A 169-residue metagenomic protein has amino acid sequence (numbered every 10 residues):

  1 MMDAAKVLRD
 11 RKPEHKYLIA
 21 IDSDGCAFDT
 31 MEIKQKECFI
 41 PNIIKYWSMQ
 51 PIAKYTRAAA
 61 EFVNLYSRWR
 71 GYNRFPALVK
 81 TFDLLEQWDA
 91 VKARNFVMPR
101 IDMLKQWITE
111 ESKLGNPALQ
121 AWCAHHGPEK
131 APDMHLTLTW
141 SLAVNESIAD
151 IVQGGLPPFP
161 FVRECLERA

Functional and structural regions predicted by a protein language model:
M1-I21, W88, D133: Non-catalytic pre-domain segments flanking phosphatase-related domains
E14, C26-A169: Alpha-helical substrate-recognition element adjacent to the catalytic core
